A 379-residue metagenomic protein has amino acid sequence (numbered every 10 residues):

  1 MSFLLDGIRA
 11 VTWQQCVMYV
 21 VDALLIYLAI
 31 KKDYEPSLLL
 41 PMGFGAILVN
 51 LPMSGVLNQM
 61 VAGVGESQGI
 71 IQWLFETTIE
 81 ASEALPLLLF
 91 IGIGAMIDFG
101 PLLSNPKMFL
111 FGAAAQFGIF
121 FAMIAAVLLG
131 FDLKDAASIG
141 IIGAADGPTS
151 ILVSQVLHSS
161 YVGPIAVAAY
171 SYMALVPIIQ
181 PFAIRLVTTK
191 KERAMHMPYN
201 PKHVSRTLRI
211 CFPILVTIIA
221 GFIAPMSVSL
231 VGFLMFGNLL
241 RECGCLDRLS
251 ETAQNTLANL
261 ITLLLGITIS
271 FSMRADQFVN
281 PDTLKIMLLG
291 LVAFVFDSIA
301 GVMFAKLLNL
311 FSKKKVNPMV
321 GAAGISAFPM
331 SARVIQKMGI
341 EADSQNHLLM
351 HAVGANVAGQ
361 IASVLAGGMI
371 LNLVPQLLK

Functional and structural regions predicted by a protein language model:
M1-A10, C16, A62-S67, F182-C211 (+3 more regions): Intrinsically disordered, low-complexity non-transmembrane regions of multi-pass membrane transporters
M1-E66: N-terminal alpha-helical transmembrane segments of multi-pass membrane transport and channel/translocase proteins
L25, L48, I79-L103, G237-L240 (+1 more regions): Hydrophobic transmembrane alpha-helices of secondary-active transporters and Na+-translocating membrane complexes
K31-L39, L57-N58, L74-E76, M96-F111 (+4 more regions): Interfacial helix-loop-helix linkers and transmembrane-helix boundary segments in multi-pass membrane proteins
T77, A81-S82, I91-M96, F111-F121 (+4 more regions): Alpha-helical membrane segments and immediately flanking helix-loop junctions that form or couple to the substrate/ion
L102-M123, A275-G301, A352, N356: Entry/N-cap segments of selected transmembrane alpha helices and their immediately preceding amphipathic helices
S171-C245: Membrane-embedded hairpin module used as a gating/binding unit in multi-pass transport and secretion proteins
V216-F304: Transmembrane helical segments that form the transport core of multi-pass membrane transport proteins
